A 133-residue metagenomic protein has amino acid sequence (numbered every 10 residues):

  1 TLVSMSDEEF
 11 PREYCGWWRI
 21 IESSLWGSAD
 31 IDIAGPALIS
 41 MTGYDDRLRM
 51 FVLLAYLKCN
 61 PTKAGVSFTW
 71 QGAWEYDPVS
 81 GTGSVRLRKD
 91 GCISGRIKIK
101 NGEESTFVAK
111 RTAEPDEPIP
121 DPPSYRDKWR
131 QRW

Functional and structural regions predicted by a protein language model:
L2-Y14, R19-S23, T62, D90-C92 (+1 more regions): Edge beta-strand at a domain terminus
E8, W17-I20, S28-G65: N-terminal glycine/threonine-rich, aromatic-flanked beta-hairpin/loop signature
S23-W26, A73: Short beta-turn/strand-loop junction motif enriched in small, turn-promoting residues
I33-P36, L53-Y56, P78-T82, G102-T106: Short, surface-exposed coil-to-beta transition loops
A37-R49, K89-C92, K128-W133: A short, hydrophobic secondary-structure junction motif
R47-V52, S67-W74, G95-K98: Short beta-strand segments that buttress and anchor functional surface loops
C59-K89: Mid-chain, well-packed structural core segment of small domains
